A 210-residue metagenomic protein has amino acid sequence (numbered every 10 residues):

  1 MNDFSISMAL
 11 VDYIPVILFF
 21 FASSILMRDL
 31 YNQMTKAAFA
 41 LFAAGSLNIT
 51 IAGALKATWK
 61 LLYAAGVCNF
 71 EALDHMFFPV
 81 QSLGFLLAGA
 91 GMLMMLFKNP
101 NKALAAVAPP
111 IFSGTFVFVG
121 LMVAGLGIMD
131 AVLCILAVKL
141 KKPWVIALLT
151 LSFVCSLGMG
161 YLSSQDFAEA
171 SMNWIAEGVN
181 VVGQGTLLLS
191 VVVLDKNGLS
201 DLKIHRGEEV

Functional and structural regions predicted by a protein language model:
M1-L47, A57, L61-M76, L83-V210: Polytopic alpha-helical membrane-helix bundles and their juxtamembrane interface segments in multi-pass membrane
A54: Conserved phosphate-interacting/catalytic interface
